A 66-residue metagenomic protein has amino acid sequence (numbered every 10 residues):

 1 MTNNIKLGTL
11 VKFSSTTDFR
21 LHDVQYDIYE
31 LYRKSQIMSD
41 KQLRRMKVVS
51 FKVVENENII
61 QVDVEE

Functional and structural regions predicted by a protein language model:
T2-H22: N-terminal acidic leader/helix
H22-E66: Detector for the mature cores of small, proteolytically processed and post-translationally modified peptide effectors
